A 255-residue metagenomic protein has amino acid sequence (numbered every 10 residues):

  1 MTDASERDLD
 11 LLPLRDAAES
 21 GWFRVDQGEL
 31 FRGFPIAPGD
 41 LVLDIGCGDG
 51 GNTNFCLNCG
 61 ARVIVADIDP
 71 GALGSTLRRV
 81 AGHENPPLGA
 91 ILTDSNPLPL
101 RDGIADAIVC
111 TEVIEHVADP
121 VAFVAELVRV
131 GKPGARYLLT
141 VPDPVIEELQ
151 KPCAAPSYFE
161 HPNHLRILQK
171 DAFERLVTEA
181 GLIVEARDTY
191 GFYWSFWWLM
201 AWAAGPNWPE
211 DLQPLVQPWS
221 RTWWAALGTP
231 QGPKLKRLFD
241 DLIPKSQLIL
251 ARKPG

Functional and structural regions predicted by a protein language model:
M1-R101, A107-T111, V121-V124, D188-Y190 (+3 more regions): Conserved N-terminal segment of class I S-adenosyl-L-methionine
V63, Y137-L138: A short hydrophobic/small-residue beta-strand
T111-I114, T140: Residues lining the SAM
V121-R136: A short glycine-rich, Lys/Arg-flanked "PGG" loop and its adjoining helix->strand segment in the class I
T140-P142, Y190: Alpha/beta-hydrolase-fold catalytic nucleophile elbow
P142-R166, R175: Short, glycine-/aromatic-enriched active-site segment of Class I SAM-dependent methyltransferases
L182-Y193: Conserved S-adenosyl-L-methionine
W194-T229: C-terminal helical/coil "lid" or tail adjacent to the Rossmann-like core of SAM-dependent
